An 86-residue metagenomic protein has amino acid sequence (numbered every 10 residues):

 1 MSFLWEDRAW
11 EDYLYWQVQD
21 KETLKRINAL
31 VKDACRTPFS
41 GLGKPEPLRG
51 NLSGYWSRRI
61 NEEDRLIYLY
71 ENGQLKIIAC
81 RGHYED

Functional and structural regions predicted by a protein language model:
S2, R8-L24, A29, L42 (+2 more regions): Enriched for short, Lys/Arg-rich terminal
R36-F39: Generic structural signal for secondary-structure transition and capping sites
